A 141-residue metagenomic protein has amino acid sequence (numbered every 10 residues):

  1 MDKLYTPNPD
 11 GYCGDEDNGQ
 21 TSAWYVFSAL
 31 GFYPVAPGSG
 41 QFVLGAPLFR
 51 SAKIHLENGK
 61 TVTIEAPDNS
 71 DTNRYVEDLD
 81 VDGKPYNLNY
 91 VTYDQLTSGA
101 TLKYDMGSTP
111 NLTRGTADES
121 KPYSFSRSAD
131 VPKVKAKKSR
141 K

Functional and structural regions predicted by a protein language model:
M1-K141: Non-catalytic C-terminal accessory modules of carbohydrate-active enzymes
